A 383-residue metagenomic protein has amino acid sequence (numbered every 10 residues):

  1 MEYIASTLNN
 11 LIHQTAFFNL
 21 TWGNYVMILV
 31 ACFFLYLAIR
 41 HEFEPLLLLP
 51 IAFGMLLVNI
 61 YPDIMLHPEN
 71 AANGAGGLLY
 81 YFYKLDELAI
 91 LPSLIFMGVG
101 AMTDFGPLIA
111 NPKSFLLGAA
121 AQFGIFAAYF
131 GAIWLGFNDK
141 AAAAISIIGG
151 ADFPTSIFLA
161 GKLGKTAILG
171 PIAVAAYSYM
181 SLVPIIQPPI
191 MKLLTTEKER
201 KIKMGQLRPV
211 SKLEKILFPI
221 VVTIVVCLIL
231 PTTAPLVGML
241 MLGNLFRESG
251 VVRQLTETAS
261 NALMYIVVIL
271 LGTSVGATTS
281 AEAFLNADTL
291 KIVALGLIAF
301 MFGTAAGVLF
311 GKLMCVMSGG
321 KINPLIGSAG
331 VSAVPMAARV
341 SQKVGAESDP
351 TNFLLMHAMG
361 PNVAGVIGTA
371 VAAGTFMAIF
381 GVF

Functional and structural regions predicted by a protein language model:
M1-G74: N-terminal alpha-helical transmembrane segments of multi-pass membrane transport and channel/translocase proteins
M1-N19, Y25, A75, P189-F218 (+2 more regions): Intrinsically disordered, low-complexity non-transmembrane regions of multi-pass membrane transporters
I60-Y80, M97-I109, G131-A142, E282: Transmembrane alpha-helix boundary signature
L88, F96-M102, L117-A127, G131 (+3 more regions): Alpha-helical membrane segments and immediately flanking helix-loop junctions that form or couple to the substrate/ion
P107-Y129, S280-G307, A358-N362: Entry/N-cap segments of selected transmembrane alpha helices and their immediately preceding amphipathic helices
A167-I185, L295-G303, I326-A329: Alpha-helical transmembrane segments
A175-V251: Membrane-embedded hairpin module used as a gating/binding unit in multi-pass transport and secretion proteins
T223-G307: Transmembrane helical segments that form the transport core of multi-pass membrane transport proteins
